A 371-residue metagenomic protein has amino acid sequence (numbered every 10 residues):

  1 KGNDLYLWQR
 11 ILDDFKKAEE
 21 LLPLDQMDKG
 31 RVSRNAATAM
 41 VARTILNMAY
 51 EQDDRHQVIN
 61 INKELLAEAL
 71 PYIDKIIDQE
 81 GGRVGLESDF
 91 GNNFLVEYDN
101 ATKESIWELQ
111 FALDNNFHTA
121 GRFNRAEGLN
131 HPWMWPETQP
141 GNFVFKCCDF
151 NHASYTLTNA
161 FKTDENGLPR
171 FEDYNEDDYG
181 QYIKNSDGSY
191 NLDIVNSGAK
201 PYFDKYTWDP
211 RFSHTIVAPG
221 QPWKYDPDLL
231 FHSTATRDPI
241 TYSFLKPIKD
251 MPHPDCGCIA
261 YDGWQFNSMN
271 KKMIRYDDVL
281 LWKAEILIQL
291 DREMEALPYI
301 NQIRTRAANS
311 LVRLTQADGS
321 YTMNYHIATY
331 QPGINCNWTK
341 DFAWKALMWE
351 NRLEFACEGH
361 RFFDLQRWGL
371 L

Functional and structural regions predicted by a protein language model:
K1-R125, W133, N166-L371: Acidic/polar-rich alpha-helix caps and helix-coil junctions
R125-T158, T236-Y242: Short, cationic low-complexity segments
F161-K162: Intrinsically disordered, low-complexity regions enriched in Pro/Ser/Thr/Gly and acidic residues
